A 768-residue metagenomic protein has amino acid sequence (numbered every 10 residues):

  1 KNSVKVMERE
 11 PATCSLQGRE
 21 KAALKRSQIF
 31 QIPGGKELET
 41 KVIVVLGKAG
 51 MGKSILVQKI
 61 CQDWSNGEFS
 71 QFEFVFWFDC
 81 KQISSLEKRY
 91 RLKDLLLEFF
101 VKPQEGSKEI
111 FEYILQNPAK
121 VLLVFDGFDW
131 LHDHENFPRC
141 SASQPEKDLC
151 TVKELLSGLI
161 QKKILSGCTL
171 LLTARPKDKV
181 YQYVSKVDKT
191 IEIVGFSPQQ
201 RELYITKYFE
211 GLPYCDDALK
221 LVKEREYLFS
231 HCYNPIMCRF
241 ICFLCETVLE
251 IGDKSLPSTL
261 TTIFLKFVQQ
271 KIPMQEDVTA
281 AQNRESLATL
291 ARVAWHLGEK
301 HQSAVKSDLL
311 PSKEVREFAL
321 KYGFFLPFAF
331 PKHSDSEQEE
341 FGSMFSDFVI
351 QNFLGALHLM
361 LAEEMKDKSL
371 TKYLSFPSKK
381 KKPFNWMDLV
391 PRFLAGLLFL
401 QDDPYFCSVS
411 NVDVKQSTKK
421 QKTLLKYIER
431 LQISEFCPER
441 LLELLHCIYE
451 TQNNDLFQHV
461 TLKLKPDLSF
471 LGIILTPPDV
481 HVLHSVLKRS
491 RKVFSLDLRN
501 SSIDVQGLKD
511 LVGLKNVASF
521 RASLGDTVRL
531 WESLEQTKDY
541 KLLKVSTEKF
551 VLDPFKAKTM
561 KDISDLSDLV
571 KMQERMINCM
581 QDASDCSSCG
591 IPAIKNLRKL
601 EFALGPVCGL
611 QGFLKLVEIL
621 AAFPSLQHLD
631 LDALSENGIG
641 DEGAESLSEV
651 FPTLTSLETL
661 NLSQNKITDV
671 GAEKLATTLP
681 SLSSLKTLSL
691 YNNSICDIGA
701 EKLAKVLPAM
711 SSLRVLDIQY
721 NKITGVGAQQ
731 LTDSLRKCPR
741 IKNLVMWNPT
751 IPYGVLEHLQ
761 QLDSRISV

Functional and structural regions predicted by a protein language model:
K1-L86, Y90-K93, F99-L122, G127-P176 (+8 more regions): Leucine-enriched alpha-helical scaffold segments used for protein-protein interaction
